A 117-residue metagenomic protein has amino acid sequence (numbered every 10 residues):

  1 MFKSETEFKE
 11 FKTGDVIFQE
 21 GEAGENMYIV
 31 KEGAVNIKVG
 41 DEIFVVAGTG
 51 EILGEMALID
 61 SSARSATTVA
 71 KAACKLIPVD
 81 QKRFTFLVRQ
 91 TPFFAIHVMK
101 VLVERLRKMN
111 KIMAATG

Functional and structural regions predicted by a protein language model:
M1-G117: Cytosolic regulatory regions built on CNB/CRP/Popeye-like sensor folds
